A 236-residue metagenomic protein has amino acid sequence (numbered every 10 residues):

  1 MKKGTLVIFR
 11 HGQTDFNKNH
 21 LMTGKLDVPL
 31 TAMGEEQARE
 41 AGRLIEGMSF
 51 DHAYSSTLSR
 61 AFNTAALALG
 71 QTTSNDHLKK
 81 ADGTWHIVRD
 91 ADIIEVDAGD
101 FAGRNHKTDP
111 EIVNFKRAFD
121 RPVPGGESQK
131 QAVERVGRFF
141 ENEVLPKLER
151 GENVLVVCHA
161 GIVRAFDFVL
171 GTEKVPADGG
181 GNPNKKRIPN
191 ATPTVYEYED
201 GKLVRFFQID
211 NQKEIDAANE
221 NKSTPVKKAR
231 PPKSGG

Functional and structural regions predicted by a protein language model:
K2-G4, S74, V96-K107, R150 (+1 more regions): Acidic, low-complexity terminal tails and accessory targeting/binding regions of phosphate-metabolizing enzymes
L6, E152-A160: Generic beta-sheet signal
Q13-T64, G125-G137: Loop-to-helix element that buttresses phosphate recognition and phosphoryl-transfer chemistry
R39-V113, R117, P189: Phosphate-coordination/substrate-recognition cap region in phosphate-metabolizing enzymes
G47-S49, E143-E152: Glycine-rich phosphate-binding loop signature in dinucleotide/nucleotide-binding domains
I112-Q131: Short glycine/proline- and acidic residue-enriched helix-loop micro-motifs that form flexible lids or anion-recognition
A160-R164, V204: GST superfamily/GST-like fold recognition
